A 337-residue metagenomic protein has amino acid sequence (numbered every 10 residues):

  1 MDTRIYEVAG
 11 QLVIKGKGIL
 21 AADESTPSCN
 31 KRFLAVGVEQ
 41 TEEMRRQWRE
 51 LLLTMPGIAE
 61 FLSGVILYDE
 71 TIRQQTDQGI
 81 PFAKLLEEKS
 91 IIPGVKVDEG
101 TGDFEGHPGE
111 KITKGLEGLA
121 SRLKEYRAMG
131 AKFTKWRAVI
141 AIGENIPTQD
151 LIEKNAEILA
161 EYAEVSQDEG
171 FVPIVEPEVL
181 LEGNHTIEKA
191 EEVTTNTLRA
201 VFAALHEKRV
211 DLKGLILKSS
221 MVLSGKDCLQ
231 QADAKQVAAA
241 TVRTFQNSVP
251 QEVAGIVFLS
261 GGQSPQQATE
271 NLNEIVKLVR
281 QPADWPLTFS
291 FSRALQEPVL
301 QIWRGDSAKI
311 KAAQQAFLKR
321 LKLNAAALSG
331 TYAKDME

Functional and structural regions predicted by a protein language model:
M1-M129, I142, Q230, A234 (+4 more regions): Alpha/beta catalytic barrel-like cores
T41, W136, V175, L217 (+1 more regions): Conserved, mostly hydrophobic/aromatic
F61, E125-A131, V165-F171, A204-L212 (+1 more regions): A structural motif corresponding to the C-terminal end of an alpha-helix and its immediate exit/capping segment
V65, T134, P173-I174, L215 (+2 more regions): Hydrophobic residues within beta-strands of alpha/beta enzymes
E99, I140, V179, M221-L223: Short, histidine-centered active-site or binding-site loop motifs used for metal coordination, general acid-base
L119-A204: Helix-rich catalytic cores of soluble enzyme domains
L180, I256-L259: Short glycine-rich or small-residue beta-strand-to-loop segments that form or flank ligand, phosphate, metal/Fe-S
L181-E252: Catalytic core of soluble alpha/beta enzymes
